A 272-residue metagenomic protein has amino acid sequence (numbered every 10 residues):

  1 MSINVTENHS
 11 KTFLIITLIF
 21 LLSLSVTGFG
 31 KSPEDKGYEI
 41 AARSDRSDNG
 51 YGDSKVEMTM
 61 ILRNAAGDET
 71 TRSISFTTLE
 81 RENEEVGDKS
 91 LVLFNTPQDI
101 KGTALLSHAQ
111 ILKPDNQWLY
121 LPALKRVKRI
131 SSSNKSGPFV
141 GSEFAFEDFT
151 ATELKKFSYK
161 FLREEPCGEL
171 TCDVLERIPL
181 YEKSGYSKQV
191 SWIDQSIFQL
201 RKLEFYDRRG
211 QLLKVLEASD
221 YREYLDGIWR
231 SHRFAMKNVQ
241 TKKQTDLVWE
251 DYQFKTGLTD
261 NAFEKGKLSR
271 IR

Functional and structural regions predicted by a protein language model:
S2-I16: Bacterial N-terminal signal peptides that target proteins for export
I15-S25: Bacterial N-terminal signal peptides
G28-G30: Boundary at the C-terminal end of the N-terminal hydrophobic targeting segment
S32-A123: N-terminal mature ectodomain segment of secretory-pathway/periplasmic proteins
A42, L106-H108, N116-Y120, R126-I130 (+2 more regions): Gly/Pro-enriched, hydrophobic low-complexity segments that function as extracytoplasmic propeptides/linkers
S75-E82, K160-P166, S219-R222: Short amphipathic beta-strand and strand-loop transition segments with alternating hydrophobic
A151-F157, E164: Surface-exposed beta-loop interaction hotspot
I271-R272: Short, solvent-exposed mixed-charge patches
